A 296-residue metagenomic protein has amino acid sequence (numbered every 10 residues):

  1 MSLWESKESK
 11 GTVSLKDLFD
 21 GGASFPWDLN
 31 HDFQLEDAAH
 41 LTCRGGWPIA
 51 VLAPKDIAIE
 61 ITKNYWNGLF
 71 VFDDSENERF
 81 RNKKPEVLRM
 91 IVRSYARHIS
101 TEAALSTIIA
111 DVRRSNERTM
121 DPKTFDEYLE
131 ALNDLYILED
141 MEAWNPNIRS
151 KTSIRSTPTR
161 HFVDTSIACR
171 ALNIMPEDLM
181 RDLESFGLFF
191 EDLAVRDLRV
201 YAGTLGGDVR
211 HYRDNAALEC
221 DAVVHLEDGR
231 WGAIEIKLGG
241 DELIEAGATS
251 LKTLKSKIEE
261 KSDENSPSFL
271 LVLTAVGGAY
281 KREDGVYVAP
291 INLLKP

Functional and structural regions predicted by a protein language model:
M1-D20: Conserved small helical "lid"/interfacial subdomain of P-loop NTPases
G22-G68: Amphipathic alpha-helical "lid/sensor" segments that cap RecA-like P-loop NTPase cores
V51, K55-R230: Accessory nucleic acid-recognition modules appended to NTPase machines
G203-T204, K252-N265: Arginine/glycine-rich "motif VI" loop of SF2 helicases in the C-terminal RecA-like domain
R230-G232, F269: Structural motif
G232-E242: Active-site ExK catalytic segment of metal-dependent nucleases
G240-L251: Active-site-adjacent loop/helix micro-motif of nuclease/hydrolase catalytic cores
L273-P296: Domain-level recognition of nuclease-like catalytic cores that cleave nucleotide substrates
